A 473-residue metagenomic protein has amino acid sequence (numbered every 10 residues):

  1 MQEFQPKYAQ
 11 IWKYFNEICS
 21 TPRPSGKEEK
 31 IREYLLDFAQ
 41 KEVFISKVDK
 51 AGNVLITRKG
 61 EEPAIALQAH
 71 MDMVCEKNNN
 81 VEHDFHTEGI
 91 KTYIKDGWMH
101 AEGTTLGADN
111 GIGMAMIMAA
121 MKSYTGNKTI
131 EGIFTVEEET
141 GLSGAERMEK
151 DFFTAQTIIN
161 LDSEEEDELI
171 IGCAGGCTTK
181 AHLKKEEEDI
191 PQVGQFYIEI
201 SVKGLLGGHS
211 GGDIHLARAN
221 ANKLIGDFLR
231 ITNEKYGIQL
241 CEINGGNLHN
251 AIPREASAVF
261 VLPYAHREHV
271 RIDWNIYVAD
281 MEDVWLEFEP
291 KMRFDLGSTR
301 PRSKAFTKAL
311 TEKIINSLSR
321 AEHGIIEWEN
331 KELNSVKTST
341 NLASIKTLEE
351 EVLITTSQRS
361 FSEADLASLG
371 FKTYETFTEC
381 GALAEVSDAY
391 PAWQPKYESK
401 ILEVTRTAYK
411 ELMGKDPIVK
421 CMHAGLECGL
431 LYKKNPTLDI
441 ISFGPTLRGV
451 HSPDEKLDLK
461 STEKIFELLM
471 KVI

Functional and structural regions predicted by a protein language model:
E3-W98: Acidic/His- and Gly-rich active-site-bordering loop/insert found across diverse amide/peptide-bond hydrolases
I11, N330, K337-V352, S357 (+1 more regions): Zn-dependent metallopeptidase/amidohydrolase metal-coordination segment
N16-S20, S257-V259, R293-K304, N341-I345 (+2 more regions): A short beta-alpha structural unit
R23, D151, R218-K235, P263-R267 (+4 more regions): His/Asp/Glu-rich mid-to-C-terminal helical/loop segments that flank catalytic regions of hydrolases
E62-Q156, T311, S319-E329, N334-V336 (+1 more regions): Active-site metal-coordination/substrate-binding segment of hydrolases, especially metallo-dependent peptidases
K128-A221, L229, N233: Fold-level recognition of mixed alpha/beta catalytic cores in primary-metabolism enzymes, strongest
D227-I243, P395-L438: Active-site-adjacent substrate-binding region of metalloamidase/peptidase-like peptide-processing proteins
E268-E282, S368-F377: Short amphipathic alpha-helices in soluble, non-transmembrane regions that often serve as interface/regulatory elements
